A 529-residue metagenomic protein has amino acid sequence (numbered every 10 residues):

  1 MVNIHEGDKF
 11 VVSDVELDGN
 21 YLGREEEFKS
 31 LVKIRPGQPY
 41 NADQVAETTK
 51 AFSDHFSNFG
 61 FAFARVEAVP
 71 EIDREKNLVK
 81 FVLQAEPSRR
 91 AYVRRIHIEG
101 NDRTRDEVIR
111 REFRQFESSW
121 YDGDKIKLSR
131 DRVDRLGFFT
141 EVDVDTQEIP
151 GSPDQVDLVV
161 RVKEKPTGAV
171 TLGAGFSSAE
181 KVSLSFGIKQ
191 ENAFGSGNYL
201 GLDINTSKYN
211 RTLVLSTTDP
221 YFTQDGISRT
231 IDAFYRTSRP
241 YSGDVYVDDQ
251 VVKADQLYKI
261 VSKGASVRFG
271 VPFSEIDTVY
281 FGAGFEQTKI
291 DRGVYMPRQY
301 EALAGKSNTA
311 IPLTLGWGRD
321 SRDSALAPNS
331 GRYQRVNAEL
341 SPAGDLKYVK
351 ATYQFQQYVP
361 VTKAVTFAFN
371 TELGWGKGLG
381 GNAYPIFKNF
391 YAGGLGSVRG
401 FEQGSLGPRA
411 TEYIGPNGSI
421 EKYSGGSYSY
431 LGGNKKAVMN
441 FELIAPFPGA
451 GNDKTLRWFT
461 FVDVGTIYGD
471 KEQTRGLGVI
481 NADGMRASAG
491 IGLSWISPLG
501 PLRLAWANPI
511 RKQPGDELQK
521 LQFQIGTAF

Functional and structural regions predicted by a protein language model:
M1-L136, T140-L158, V162, T167 (+2 more regions): Interaction-mediating elements
L22, R103, S119-P328, R332-Y333 (+6 more regions): Gram-negative/organellar outer-membrane beta-barrel architecture
F59, F63-P70, L136, Q334-L340 (+1 more regions): Acidic, glycine-rich loop-and-beta core segments that form the ion-binding/anion-interacting portion of active sites
G60, G137-E141, E339, P446-N452: Long hydrophobic segments that form regular secondary structure
V156, T366-G469: Extracytoplasmic gating/loop element in the C-terminal half of outer-membrane beta-barrel translocons and assembly
S185, S266-R268, P312-G318, N337 (+7 more regions): One-face residue pattern on beta-strands with alternating periodicity enriched for small/polar residues
G465-S488: Outer-membrane beta-barrel transmembrane domain signature
